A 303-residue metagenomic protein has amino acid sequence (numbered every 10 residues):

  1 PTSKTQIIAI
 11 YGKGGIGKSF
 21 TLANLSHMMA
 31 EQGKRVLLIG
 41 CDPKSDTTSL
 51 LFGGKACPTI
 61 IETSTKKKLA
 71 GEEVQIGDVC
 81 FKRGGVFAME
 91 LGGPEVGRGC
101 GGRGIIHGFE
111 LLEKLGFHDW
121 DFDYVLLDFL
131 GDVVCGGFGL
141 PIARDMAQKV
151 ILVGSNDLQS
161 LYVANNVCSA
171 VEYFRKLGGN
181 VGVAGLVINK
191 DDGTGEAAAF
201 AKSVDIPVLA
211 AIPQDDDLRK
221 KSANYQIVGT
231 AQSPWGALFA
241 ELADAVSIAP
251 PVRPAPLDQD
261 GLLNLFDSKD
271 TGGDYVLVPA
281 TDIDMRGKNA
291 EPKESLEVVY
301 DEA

Functional and structural regions predicted by a protein language model:
P1-T2, Y173-A303: C-terminal lobe/tail of nucleotide-utilizing enzymes
K4-I8, E31-R35, C41-F129, V133 (+1 more regions): Nucleotide-state-sensitive switch-loop elements of NTP-binding domains
Y11-K13: Residues at the beta-strand->loop junction immediately N-terminal to the Walker
K18: Conserved lysine of the Walker
T21, L25: Hydrophobic positions on the alpha1 helix immediately C-terminal to the Walker A/P-loop
M28: Rossmann-fold NAD(P)-dependent oxidoreductase module
E31, K114-Y124, F129-Q214, R219-K220: Conserved catalytic-core segment of NTP-binding enzymes
P43, G101-G104, G108, V134 (+5 more regions): Helical mechanochemical/support elements of P-loop NTPase systems and associated helical scaffolds
